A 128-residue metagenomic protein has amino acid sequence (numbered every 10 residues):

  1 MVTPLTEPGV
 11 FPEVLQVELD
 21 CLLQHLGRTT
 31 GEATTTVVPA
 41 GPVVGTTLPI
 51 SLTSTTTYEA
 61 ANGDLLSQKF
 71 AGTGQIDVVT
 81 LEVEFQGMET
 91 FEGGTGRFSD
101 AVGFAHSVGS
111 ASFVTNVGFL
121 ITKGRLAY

Functional and structural regions predicted by a protein language model:
M1-Y128: Beta-strand-enriched cores of mature, soluble protein domains
